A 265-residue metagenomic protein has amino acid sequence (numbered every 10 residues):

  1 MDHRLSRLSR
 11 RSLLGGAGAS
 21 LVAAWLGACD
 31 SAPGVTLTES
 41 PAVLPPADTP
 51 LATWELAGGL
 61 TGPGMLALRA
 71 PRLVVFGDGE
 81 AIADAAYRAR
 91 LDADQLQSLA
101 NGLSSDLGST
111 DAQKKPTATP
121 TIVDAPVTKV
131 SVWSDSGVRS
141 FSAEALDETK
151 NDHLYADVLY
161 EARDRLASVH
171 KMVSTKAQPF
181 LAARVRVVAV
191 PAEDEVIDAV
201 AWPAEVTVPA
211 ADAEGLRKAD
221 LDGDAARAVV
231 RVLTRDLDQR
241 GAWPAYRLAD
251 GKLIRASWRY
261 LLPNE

Functional and structural regions predicted by a protein language model:
M1-L8, A17-L26: N-terminal secretory signal peptides
D2, S31-L60, D111-E265: Short, well-ordered, aromatic-rich surface patches in folded extracellular/luminal domains
G34-Q95: Extracytoplasmic low-complexity, Pro/Thr/Ser/Ala/Gly-rich segments that lie immediately after a secretion/anchoring
E80, S104, D135: Residue-level marker of positions within ordered structural domains that often coincide with functionally constrained
Q95-T119: Charged, amphipathic alpha-helical segments
